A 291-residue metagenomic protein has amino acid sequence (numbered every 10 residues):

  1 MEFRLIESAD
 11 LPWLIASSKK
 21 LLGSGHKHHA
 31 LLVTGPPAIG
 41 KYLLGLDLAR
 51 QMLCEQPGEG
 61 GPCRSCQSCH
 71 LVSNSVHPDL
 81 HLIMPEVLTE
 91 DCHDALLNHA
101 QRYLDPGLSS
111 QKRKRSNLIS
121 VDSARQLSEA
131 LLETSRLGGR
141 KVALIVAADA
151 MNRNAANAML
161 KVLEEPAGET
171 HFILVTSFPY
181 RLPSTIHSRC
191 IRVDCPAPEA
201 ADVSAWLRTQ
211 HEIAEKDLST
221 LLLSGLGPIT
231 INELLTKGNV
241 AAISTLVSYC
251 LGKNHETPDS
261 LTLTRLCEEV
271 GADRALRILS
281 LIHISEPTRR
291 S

Functional and structural regions predicted by a protein language model:
M1-N154: Clamp-loader machinery-focused feature within the broader ASCE/P-loop NTPase space
M1-Q51, E59-G60, S68, G168-H171 (+2 more regions): Charged, glycine-rich active-site and insertion segments that engage polyanionic ligands
N74-V76, P166, I186: Short, structurally constrained coil/turn elements that cap an alpha-helix or connect an alpha-helix to the following
L132, N157-G168: Conserved catalytic/switch belt of AAA+ P-loop NTPases
A150, E165, R181: Residues immediately C-terminal
E286-S291: Short "domain-exit" segments at the C-terminal end of structured domains
